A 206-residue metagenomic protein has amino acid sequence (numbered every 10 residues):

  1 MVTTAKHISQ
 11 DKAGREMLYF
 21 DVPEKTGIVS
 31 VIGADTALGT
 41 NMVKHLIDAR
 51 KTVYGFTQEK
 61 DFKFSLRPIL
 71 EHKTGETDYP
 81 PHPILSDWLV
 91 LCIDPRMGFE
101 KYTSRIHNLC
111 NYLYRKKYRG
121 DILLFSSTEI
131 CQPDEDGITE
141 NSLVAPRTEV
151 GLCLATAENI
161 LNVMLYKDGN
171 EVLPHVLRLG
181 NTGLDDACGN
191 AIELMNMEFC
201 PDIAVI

Functional and structural regions predicted by a protein language model:
V2-T26: A short, basic/flexible loop-to-alpha-helix module at the beginning of a structural domain
L18-A49: N-terminal Rossmann NAD(P)H-binding glycine-rich loop of SDR-like oxidoreductase domains
I32, F56, C92, I122-T128 (+1 more regions): SDR active-site strand-loop-helix element
S65-S86: Conserved Rossmann-fold cofactor-binding substructure of NAD(P)-dependent oxidoreductases
S86-L123: NAD(P)-cofactor binding segment of oxidoreductase domains
N108-E149: Conserved Rossmann-fold NAD(P)-dependent oxidoreductase catalytic core, especially the SDR/UDP-sugar
E135-V176: Catalytic helix-loop patch of NAD(P)-dependent Rossmann-fold dehydrogenases
L184-I206: Alpha-helical substrate-binding/gating segment
